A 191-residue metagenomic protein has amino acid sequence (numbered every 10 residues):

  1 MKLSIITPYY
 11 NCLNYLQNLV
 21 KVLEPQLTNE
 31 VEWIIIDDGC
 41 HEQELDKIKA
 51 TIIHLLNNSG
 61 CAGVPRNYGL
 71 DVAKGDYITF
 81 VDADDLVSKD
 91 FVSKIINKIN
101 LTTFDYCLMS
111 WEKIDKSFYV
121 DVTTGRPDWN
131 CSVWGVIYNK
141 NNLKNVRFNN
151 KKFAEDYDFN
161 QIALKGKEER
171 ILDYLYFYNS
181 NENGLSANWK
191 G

Functional and structural regions predicted by a protein language model:
K2-S4, E32, D158: Cell-envelope/extracellular polymer assembly enzymes that use nucleotide-activated donors
C12-P25: Short, well-formed alpha-helical segments that are part of the catalytic scaffolds of diverse glycosyltransferases
Y15-Q17, H41-K49, L86, D90: Acidic helix N-cap motif at the loop->helix transition within catalytic regions of sugar-transfer enzymes
I35-L45, S59, D82: A conserved acidic beta->alpha catalytic loop
L56-A73: Glycine-rich, basic loop-to-helix element that forms the pyrophosphate-binding segment of sugar-nucleotide handling
I78: Short aromatic/hydrophobic "clamp" motif used to bind/position activated sugar donors
L86, D90-Y119: Conserved donor NDP-sugar-binding/catalytic core segment of glycosyltransferases
T123-G191: Conserved nucleotide-sugar donor-binding catalytic segment
